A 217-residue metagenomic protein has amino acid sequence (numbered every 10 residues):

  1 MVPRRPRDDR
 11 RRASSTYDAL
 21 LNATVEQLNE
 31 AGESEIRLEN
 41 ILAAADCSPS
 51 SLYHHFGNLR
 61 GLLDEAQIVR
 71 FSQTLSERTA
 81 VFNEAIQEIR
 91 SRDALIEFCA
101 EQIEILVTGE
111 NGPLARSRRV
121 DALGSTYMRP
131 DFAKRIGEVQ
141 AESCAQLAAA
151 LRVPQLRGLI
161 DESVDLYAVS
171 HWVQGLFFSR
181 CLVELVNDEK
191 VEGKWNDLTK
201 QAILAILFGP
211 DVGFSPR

Functional and structural regions predicted by a protein language model:
M1-R4, I41, A100-L106, A145 (+3 more regions): C-terminal peripheral helix-coil segments that are non-catalytic and often amphipathic
T16, L59, A66, R70-T74 (+8 more regions): Hydrophobic/aromatic residues within well-ordered alpha-helical segments
T16-A19, A23, Q27-E65, V69: Helix-turn-helix
A19, A23-A31, E77, V81-E84 (+3 more regions): Solvent-exposed, amphipathic alpha-helical segments
N58, S125-P130: Short loop-to-helix capping motifs
E65, R78-R116, L166-S170, N196: Hydrophobic alpha-helical connector segments
L75-S76, N111-V120, P130-R157, A168 (+1 more regions): Amphipathic alpha-helical packing segments from all-alpha helical-bundle domains
